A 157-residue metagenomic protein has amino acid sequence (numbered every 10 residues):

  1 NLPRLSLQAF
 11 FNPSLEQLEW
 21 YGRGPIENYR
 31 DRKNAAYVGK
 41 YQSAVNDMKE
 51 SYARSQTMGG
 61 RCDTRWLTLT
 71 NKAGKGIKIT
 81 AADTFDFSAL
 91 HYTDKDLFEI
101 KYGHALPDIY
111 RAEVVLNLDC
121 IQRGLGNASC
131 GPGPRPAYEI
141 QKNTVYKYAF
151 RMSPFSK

Functional and structural regions predicted by a protein language model:
N1-K157: Beta-strand/loop-rich accessory regions of lumenal/periplasmic or secreted enzymes, predominantly carbohydrate-active
